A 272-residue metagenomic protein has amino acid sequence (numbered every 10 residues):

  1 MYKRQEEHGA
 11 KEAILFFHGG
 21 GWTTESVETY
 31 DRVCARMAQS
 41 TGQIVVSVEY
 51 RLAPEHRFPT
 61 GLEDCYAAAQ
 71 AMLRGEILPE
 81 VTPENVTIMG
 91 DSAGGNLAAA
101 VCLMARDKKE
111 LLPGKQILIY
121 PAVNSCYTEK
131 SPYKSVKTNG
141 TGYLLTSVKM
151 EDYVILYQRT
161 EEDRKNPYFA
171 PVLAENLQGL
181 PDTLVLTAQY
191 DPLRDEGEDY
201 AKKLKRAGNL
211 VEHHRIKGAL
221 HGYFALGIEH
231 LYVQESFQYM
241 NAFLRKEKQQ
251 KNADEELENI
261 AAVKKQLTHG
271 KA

Functional and structural regions predicted by a protein language model:
R4-A272: Alpha/beta-hydrolase superfamily serine-hydrolase fold, recognizing
